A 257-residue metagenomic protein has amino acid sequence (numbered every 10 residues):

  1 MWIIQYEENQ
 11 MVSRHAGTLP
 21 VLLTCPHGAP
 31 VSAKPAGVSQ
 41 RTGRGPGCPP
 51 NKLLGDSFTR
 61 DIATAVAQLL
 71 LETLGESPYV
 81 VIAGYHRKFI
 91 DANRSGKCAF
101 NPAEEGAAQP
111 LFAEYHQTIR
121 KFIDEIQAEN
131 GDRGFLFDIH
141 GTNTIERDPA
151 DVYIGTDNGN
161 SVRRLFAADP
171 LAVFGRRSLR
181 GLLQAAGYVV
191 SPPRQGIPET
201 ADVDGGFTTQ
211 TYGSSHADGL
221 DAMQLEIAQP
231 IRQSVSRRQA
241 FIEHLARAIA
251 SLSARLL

Functional and structural regions predicted by a protein language model:
M1-L257: N-terminal catalytic or cofactor-binding beta/alpha core of small enzyme domains
